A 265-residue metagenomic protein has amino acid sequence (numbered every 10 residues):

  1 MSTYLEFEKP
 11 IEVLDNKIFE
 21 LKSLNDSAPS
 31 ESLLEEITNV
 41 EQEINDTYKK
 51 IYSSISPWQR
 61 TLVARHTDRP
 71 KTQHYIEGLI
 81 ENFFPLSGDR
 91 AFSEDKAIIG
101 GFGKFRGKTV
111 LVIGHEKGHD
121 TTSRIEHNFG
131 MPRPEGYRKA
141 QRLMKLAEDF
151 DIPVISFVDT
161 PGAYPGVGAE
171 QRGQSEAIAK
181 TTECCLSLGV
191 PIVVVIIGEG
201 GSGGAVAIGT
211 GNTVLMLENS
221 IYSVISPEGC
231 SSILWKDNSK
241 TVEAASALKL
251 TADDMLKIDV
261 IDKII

Functional and structural regions predicted by a protein language model:
M1-N82, I225-I265: Amphipathic alpha-helical segments at domain termini/boundaries
K9, N39, T67-H74, E94 (+7 more regions): Charged, alpha-helix-enriched surfaces in structured cytosolic catalytic cores of large nucleotide-utilizing machines
S53, G78, N82, F92-E94 (+3 more regions): Glycine-rich beta-alpha loop segments
P57-R60, R90-D95: Short coil/turn segments at secondary-structure boundaries
P70-T72, D120-T122, Y164-G166: Short active-site-adjacent helix-start/loop capping segments
R90-S93, G101-K104, K145, V206-A207 (+2 more regions): Replace "in large, NTP-powered and nucleic-acid-processing enzymes" with "in large, NTP-powered factors and other
V158-I265: Conserved catalytic cores of soluble enzyme domains, especially glycine-rich substrate-binding beta-alpha loops
